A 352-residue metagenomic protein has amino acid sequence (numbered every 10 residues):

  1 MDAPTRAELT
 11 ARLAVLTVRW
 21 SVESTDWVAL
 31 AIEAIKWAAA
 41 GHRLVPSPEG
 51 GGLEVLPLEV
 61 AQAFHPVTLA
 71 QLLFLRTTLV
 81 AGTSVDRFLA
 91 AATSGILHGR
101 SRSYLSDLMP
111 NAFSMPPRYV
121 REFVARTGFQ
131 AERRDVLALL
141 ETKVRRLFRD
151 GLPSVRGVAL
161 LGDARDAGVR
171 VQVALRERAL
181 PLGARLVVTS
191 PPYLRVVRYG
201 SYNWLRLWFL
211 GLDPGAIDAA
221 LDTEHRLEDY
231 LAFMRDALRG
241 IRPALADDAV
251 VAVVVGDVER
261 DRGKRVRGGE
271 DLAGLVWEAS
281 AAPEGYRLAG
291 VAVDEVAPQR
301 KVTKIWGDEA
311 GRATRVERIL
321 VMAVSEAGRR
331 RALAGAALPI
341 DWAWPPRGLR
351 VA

Functional and structural regions predicted by a protein language model:
M1-S24, F123-G168, L186-L212, P243 (+2 more regions): Conserved S-adenosyl-L-methionine
D2-T78, G211-L221: Conserved phosphoryl-transfer catalytic core
L53-T189, L194: SAM-dependent nucleic-acid methyltransferase catalytic core
L75, A220-A292: Conserved Class I SAM-dependent methyltransferase catalytic core
S94, G256, D294-V296: Short loop/turn motifs enriched for small/polar and acidic residues
I96, R195, V258-E259, E326: Short, glycine/serine-rich, charged loops/turns that create anion-binding and catalytic segments at active sites
V169-V187, P192-V250: SAM-dependent methyltransferase catalytic-core segment centered on the flexible catalytic loop and adjoining short
G269-A273, W277, P283-R350: Class I S-adenosyl-L-methionine
